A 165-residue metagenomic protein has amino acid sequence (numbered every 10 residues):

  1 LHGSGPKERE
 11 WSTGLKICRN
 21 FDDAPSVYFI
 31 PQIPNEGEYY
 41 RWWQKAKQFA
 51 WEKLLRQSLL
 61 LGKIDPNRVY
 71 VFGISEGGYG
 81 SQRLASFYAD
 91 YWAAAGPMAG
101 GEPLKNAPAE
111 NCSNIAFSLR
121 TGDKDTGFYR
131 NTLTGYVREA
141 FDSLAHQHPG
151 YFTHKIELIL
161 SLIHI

Functional and structural regions predicted by a protein language model:
L1-L59: Active-site machinery of serine-nucleophile hydrolases
E8-G14, Y39-Q44, Q82-L84, N106-E110 (+1 more regions): Short, solvent-exposed loop/turn and secondary-structure capping segments
Y39-S75, S86-Y91: Gly/Ser-rich "nucleophile elbow"/oxyanion-hole loop immediately N-terminal to the catalytic nucleophile in hydrolases
N67-S113: Primarily recognizes the serine-hydrolase "nucleophile elbow" in alpha/beta-hydrolase and SGNH/GDSL folds
N114-G122: Catalytic His-Asp charge-relay segment
T121-H154: Active-site-adjacent alpha-helix of alpha/beta-hydrolase-fold enzymes
I156-S161: Short glycine-rich catalytic loops that host catalytic nucleophiles or stabilize transition states across multiple
H164-I165: Conserved small/polar residues in nucleotide/adenosyl-binding loops
